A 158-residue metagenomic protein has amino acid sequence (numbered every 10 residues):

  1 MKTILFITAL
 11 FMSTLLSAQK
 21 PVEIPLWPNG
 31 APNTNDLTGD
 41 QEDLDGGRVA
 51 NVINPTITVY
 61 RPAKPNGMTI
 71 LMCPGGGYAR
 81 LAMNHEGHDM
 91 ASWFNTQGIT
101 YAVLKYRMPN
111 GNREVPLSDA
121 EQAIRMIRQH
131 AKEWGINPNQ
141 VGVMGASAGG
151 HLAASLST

Functional and structural regions predicted by a protein language model:
M1-V22: Bacterial Sec-dependent N-terminal signal peptides
Q19-P65, R113, L117: N-terminal cap/lid segment of alpha/beta-hydrolase-fold proteins
N66-M68, Q97-T100, P138-Q140: Loop/turn elements at helix/coil->beta-strand transitions in domains of secreted/extracellular proteins
G67-G76: Short beta-strand element of the alpha/beta-hydrolase
G76, K105-P109: Short beta-to-alpha linker loops that shape the active-site pocket of alpha/beta-hydrolase fold enzymes
G77-A79, Y101, M126: Serine-hydrolase catalytic-loop signature spanning alpha/beta hydrolases and amidase-signature enzymes
M83-A102: Short amphipathic alpha-helix adjacent to the substrate-entry channel of hydrolases
Q122-T158: Primarily recognizes the serine-hydrolase "nucleophile elbow" in alpha/beta-hydrolase and SGNH/GDSL folds
